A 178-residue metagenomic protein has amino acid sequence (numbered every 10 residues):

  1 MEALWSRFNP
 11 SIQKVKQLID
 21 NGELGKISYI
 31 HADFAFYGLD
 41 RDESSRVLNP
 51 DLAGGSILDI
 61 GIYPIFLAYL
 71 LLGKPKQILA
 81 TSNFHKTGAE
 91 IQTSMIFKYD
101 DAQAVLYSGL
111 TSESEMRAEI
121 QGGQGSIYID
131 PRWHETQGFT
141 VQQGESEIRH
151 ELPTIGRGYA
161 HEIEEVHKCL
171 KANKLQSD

Functional and structural regions predicted by a protein language model:
S6-I78: Predominantly a Rossmann-like dinucleotide-binding segment in NAD(P)-dependent oxidoreductases
F8, G156-Y159: Generic alpha-helical segment signature
L24, N173-D178: Short, intrinsically disordered, charge-balanced linker/junction segments flanking boundaries in proteins
I65-Q137, P153, E164-K174: Contiguous beta-strand/loop segments that form the cofactor/metal-binding neighborhood of enzyme cores
V141-G144: A structural signal for the main folded, soluble domain(s) of proteins
E147-G156: C-terminal "lid/loop" region of Rossmann-like NAD(P)-dependent oxidoreductases
